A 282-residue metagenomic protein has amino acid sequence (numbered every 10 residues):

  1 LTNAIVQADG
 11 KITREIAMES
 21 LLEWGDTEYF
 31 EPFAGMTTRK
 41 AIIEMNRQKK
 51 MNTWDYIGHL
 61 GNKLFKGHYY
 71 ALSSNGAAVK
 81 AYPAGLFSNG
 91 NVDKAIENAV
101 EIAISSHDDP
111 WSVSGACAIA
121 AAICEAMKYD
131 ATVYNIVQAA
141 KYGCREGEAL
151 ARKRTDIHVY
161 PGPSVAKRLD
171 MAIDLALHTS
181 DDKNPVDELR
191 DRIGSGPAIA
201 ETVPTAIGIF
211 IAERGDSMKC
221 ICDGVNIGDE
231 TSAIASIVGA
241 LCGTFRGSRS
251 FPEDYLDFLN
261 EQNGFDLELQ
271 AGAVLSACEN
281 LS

Functional and structural regions predicted by a protein language model:
L1-S282: Structured, active/binding-site neighborhoods that engage oxygen-rich ligands
